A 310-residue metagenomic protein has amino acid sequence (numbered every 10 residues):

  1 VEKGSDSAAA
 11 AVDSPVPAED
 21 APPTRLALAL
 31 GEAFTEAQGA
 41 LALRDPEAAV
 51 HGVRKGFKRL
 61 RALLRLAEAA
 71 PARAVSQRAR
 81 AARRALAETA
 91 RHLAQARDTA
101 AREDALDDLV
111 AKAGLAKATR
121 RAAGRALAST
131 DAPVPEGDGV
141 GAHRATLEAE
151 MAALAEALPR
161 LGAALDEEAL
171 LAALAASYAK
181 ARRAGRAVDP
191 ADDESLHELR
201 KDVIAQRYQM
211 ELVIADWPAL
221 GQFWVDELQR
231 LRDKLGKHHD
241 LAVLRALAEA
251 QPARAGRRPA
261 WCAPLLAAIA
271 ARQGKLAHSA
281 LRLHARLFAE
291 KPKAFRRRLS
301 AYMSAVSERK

Functional and structural regions predicted by a protein language model:
V1-K310: Function-determining surface determinants
